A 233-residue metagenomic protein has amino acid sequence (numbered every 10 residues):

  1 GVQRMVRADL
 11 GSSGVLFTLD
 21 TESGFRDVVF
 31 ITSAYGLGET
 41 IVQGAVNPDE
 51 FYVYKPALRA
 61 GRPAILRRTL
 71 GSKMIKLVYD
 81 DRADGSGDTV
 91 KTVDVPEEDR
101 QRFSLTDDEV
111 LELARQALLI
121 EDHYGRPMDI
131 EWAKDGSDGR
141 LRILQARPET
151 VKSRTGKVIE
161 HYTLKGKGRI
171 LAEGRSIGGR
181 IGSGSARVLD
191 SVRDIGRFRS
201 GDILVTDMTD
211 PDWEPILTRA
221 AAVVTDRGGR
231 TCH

Functional and structural regions predicted by a protein language model:
G1-H233: Non-catalytic, soluble scaffold/interaction modules
